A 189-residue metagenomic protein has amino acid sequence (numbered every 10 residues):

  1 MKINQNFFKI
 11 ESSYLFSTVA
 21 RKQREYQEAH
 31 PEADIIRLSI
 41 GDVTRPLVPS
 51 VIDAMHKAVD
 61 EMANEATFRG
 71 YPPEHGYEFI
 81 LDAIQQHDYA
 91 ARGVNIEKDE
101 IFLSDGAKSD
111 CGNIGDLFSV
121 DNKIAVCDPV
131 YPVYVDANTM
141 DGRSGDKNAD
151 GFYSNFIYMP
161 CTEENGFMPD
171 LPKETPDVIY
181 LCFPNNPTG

Functional and structural regions predicted by a protein language model:
K2, N6-D105: N-terminal small-domain helix-loop-helix segment of the aminotransferase-like
A66-G189: Conserved core of the PLP fold type I
